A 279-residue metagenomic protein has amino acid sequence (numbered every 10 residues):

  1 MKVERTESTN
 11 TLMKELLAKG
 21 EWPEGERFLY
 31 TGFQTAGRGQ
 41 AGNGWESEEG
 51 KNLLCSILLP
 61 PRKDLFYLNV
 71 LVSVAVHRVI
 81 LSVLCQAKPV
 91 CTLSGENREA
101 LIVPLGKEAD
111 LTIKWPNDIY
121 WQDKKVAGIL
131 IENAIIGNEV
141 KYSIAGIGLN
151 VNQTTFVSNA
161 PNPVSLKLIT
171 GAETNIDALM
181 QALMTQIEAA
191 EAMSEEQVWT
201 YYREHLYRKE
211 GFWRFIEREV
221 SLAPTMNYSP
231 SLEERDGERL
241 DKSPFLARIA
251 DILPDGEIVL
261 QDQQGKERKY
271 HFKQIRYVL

Functional and structural regions predicted by a protein language model:
M1-A109, F215, N227-S229, E267: N-terminal lobe of the biotin/lipoate ligase/transferase fold
T9, C55, V76, D118 (+3 more regions): Residue-level signal for inorganic ion chemistry
W121-Q122, F245, D262: Structural motif
N138-L168: Short, acidic (Asp/Glu-rich) active-site segment that either coordinates a divalent metal cofactor
G171-N227, F245, A250: Conserved, helical-rich catalytic subdomain that frames metal- and/or nucleotide-binding sites in enzyme alpha/beta
E234-R235: Glycine-biased, low-complexity coil/linker segments
D255-V259, Q263-L279: Structured surface patches comprising rigid loops and adjacent beta-strands/short helices at the edges of well-ordered
